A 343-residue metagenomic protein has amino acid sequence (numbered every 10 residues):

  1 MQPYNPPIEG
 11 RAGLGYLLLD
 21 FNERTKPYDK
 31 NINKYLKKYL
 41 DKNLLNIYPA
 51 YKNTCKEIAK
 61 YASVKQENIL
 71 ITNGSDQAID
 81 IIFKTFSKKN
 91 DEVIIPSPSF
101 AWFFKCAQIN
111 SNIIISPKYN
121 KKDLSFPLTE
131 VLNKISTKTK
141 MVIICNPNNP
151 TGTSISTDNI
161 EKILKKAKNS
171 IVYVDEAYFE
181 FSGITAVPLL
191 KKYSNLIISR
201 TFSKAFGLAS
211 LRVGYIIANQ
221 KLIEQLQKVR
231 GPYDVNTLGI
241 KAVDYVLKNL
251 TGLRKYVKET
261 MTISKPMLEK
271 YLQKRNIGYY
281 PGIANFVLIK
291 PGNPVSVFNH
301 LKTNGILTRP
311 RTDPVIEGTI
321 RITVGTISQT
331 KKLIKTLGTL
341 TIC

Functional and structural regions predicted by a protein language model:
M1, T85-I144: PLP-dependent aminotransferase-like
M1-I47, K60: N-terminal "arm"/small-domain region of PLP-dependent enzymes with the aminotransferase-like
L44, K52-E92, N110: Phosphate-binding glycine-rich loop
K65-I69, K89-E92, K138, E176 (+2 more regions): Short acidic capping loops at alpha-helix termini that bridge into adjacent secondary structure
K122-E180: Active-site phosphate-binding strand-loop segment of PLP-dependent enzymes
D158, T303-N304, T308-R309, D313-C343: PLP-dependent enzyme catalytic core of the Aspartate aminotransferase-like
N195-Q273, I277-Y280: PLP-dependent aminotransferase class I/II
M261-T262, Y271-N304, I320: Conserved PLP-binding catalytic core of the aspartate aminotransferase-like
